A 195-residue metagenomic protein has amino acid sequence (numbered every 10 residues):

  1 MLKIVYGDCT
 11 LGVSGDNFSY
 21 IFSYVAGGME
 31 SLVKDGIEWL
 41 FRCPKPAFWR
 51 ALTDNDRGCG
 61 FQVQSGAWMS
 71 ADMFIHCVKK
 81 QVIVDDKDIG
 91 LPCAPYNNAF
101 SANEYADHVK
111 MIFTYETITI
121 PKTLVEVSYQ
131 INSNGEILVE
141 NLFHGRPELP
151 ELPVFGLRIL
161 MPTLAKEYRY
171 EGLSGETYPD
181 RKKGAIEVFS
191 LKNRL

Functional and structural regions predicted by a protein language model:
M1-L195: Beta-strand/loop-rich accessory regions of lumenal/periplasmic or secreted enzymes, predominantly carbohydrate-active
